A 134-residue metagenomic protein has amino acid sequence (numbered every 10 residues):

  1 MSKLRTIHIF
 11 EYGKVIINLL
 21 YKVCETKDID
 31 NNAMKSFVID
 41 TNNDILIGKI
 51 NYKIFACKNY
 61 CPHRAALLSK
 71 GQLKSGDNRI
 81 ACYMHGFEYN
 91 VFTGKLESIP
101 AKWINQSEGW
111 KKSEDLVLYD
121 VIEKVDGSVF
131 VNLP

Functional and structural regions predicted by a protein language model:
M1-I16: Eukaryotic N-terminal low-complexity, Ser/Thr- and Lys/Arg-rich leader segments that predominantly function as
N18-T26: Short amphipathic
I29-K35: Solvent-exposed, conformationally flexible loop/turn segments
S36-P134: Rieske [2Fe-2S] iron-sulfur-binding domain
